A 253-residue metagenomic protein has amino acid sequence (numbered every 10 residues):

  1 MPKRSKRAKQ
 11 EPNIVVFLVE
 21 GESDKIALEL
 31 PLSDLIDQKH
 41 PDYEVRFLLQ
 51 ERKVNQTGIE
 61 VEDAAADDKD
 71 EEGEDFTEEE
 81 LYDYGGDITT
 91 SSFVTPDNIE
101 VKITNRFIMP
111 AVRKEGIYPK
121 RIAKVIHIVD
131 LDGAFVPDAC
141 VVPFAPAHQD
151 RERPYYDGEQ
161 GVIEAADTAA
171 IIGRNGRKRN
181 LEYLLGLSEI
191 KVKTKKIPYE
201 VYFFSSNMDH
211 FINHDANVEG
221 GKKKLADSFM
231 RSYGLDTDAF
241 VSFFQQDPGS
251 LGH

Functional and structural regions predicted by a protein language model:
P2-P12, I26, L30-L49, K53 (+1 more regions): C-terminal accessory helical subdomains adjacent to catalytic cores in phosphodiester- and nucleotide-handling enzymes
F17-E20: Short hydrophobic beta-strand that contains or immediately precedes a catalytic carboxylate
